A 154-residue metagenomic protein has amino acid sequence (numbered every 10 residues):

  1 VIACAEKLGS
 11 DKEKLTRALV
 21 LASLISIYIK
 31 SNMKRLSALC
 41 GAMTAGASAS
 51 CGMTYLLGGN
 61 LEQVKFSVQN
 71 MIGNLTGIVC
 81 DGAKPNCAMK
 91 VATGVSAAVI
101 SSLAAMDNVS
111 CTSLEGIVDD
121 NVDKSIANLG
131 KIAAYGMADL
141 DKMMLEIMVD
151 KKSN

Functional and structural regions predicted by a protein language model:
V1, A47-S48, S96-A97: Short alpha-helices
V1-S10, C51-G58: Alpha-helical support elements that line or immediately flank enzyme active sites and cofactor-binding pockets
K12-K30, Q69-G77: Acidic-glycine-rich active-site phosphate/pyrophosphate-binding loop
L15-L19, K34-A45, C87-K90: Active-site nucleophile and cofactor-binding loops and adjacent substrate-binding regions of central metabolic enzymes
S26-L36, V79-K84: Glycine/charged-rich beta-loop-alpha catalytic/anionic-binding loops adjacent to active sites
N32-S37, Q63-S67: A beta-strand-loop signature enriched in Asp, Gly, Thr, and Trp that corresponds to the sialidase/neuraminidase Asp-box
M53-N154: Functionally critical mobile loop/hinge segments
